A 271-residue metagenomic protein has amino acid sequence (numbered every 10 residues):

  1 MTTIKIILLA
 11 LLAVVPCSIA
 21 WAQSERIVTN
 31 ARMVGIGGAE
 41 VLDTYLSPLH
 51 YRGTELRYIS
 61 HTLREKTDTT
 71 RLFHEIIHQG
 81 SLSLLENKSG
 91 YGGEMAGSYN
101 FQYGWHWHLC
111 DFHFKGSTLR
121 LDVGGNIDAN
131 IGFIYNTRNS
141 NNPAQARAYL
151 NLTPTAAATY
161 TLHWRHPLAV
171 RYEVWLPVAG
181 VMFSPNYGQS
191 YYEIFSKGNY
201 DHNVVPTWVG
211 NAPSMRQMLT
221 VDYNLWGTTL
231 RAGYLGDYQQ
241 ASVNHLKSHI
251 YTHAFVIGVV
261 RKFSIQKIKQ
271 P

Functional and structural regions predicted by a protein language model:
A22-I77, S81: Short glycine/proline- and aromatic-enriched beta-strand/turn motifs that initiate or cap beta-hairpins
Q23-V28, R64-H74, L109-L121, H163-V170 (+2 more regions): Short loop/turn motifs that connect adjacent beta-strands in outer-membrane beta-barrel proteins
I36-L42, H78-E86, I127-Y135, L162 (+4 more regions): Transmembrane beta-strands of outer-membrane beta-barrel pores
L42-H50, L84-E94, N139-Q145, N203-T207 (+2 more regions): Extracellular loop and loop/strand-boundary signature of outer-membrane beta-barrel proteins
H50-Y58, G93-F101, L119, A144-P154 (+3 more regions): Residues that define the transmembrane beta-barrel architecture of outer-membrane proteins
L56-T67, F101-D111, G125, P154-Y160 (+3 more regions): Residues on the lipid-exposed face of transmembrane beta-strands in outer-membrane beta-barrel proteins
N141-G227: Outer-membrane beta-barrel transmembrane domain signature
Y251-P271: Outer-membrane beta-barrel "beta-signal"
